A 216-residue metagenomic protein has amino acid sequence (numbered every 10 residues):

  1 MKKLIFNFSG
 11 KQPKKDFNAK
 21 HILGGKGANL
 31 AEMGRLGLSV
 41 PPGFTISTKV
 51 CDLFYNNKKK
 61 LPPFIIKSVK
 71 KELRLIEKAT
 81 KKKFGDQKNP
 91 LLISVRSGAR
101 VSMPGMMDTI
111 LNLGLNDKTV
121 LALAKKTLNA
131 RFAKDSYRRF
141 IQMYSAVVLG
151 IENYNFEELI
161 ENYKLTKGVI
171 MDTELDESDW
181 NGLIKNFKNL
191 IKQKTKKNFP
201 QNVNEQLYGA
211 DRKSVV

Functional and structural regions predicted by a protein language model:
M1-V216: Nucleotide/phosphate-binding sheet-loop regions of phosphoryl- and nucleotidyl-transfer enzymes
